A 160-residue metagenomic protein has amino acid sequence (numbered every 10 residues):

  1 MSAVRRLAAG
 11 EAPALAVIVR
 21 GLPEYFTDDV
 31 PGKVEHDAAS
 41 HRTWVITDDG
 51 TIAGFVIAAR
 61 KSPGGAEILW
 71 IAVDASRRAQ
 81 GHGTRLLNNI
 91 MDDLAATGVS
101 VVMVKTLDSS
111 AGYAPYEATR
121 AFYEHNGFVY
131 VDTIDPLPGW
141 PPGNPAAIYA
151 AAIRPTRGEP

Functional and structural regions predicted by a protein language model:
S2, R6-W70, D74-A75, L87-N89 (+4 more regions): Acetyl-CoA-dependent GNAT
P63-G65, V101, A146: A generic structural signal for beta-strand entry/edge sites
G65, A114-E117, D132-N144: Conserved acyl-donor/pantetheine-binding loop and adjacent beta-alpha core of acyl/acetyltransferases and related
I71-A79, D108-S110: A short, internal acetyl-CoA/4′-phosphopantetheine-binding micro-motif in the GNAT/acyltransferase core
R77, G81-N89, F128: Conserved acetyl-CoA pyrophosphate-binding loop and the N-cap/start of the following alpha-helix in GNAT-like
L94-P115: Conserved GNAT acetyl-CoA-binding A-motif
R120-T133: Conserved acetyl-CoA-binding loop of GNAT-fold acetyltransferases
E159-P160: Actinobacteria-biased recognition of intrinsically disordered, low-complexity terminal regions
